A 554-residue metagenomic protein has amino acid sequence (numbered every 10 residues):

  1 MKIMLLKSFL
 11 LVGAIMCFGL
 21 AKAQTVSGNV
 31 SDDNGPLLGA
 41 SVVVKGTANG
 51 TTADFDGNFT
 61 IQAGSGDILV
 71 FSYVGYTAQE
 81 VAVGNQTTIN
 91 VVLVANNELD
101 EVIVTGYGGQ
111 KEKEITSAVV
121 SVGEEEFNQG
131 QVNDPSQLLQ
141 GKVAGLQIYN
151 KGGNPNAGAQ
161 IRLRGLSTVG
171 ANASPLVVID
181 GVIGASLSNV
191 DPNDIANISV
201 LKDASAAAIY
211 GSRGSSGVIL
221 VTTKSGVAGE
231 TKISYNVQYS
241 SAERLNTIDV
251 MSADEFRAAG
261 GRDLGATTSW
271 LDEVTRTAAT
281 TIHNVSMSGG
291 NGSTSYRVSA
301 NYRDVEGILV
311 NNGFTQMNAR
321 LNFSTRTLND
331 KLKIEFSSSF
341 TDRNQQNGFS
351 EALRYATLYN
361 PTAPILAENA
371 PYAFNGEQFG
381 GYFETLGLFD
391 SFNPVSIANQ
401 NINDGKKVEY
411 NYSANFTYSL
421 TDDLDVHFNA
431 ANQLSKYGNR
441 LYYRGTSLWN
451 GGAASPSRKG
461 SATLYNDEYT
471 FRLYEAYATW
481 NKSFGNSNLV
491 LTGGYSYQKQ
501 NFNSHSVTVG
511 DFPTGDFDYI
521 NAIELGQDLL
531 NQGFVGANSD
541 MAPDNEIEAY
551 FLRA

Functional and structural regions predicted by a protein language model:
M1-L321, R326-T341, F349, N411-Y412 (+3 more regions): Short, small/polar-rich motifs associated with maturation and membrane association, primarily at protein termini
M16, L146, L420-D423, F484-G485 (+1 more regions): Short secondary-structure junctions and interdomain/linker hinges
V227-T267, I308-L309, N322-E409, H427-E548: Surface-exposed loop/interface segments of Gram-negative outer-membrane beta-barrel transport/assembly proteins
S413-Y418, N432-L434: Alpha-helical support elements that line or immediately flank enzyme active sites and cofactor-binding pockets
Y550-A554: Short, intrinsically disordered, charge-balanced linker/junction segments flanking boundaries in proteins
